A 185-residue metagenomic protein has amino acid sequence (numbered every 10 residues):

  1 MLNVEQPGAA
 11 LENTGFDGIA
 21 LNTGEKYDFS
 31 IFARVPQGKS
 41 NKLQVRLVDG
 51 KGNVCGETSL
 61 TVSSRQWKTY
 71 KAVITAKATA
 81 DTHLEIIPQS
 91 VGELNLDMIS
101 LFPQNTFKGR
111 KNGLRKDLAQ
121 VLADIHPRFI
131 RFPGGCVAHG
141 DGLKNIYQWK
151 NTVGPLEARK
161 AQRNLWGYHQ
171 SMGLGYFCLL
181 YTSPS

Functional and structural regions predicted by a protein language model:
M1-L174: Extracellular and organelle-lumenal recognition/adhesion modules and their flexible linkers in secreted
C178: Substrate-binding and catalytic surfaces of secreted/luminal carbohydrate-active proteins
Y181-S185: Conserved small/polar residues in nucleotide/adenosyl-binding loops
